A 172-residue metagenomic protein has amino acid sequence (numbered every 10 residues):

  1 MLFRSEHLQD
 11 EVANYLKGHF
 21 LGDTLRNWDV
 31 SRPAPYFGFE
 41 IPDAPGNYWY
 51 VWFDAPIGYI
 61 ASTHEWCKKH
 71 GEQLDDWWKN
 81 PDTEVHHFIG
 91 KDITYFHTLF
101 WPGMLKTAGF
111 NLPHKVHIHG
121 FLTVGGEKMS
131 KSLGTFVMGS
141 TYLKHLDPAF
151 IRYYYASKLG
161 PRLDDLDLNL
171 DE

Functional and structural regions predicted by a protein language model:
M1-E172: Structured secondary-structure scaffolds
